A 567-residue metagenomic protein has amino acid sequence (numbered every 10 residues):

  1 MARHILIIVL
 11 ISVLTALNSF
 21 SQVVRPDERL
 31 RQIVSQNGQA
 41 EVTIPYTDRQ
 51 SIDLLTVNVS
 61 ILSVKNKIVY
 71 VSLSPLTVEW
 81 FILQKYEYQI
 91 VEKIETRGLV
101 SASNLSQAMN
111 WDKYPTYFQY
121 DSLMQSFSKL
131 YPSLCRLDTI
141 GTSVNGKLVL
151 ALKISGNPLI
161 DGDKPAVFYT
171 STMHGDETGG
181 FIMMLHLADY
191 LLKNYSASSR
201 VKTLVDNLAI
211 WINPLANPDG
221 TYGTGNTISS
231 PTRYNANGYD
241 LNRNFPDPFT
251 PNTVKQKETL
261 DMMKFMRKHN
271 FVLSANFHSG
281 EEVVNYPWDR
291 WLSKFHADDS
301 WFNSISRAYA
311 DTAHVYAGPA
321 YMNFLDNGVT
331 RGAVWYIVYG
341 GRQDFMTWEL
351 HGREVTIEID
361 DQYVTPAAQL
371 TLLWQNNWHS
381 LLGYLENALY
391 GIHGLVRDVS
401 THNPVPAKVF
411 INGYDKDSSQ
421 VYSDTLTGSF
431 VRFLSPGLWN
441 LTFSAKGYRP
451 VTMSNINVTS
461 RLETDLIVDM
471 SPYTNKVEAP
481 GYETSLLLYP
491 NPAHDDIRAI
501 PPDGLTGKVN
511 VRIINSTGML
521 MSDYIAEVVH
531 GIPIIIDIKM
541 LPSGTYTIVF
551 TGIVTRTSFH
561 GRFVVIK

Functional and structural regions predicted by a protein language model:
I7-A16: Bacterial N-terminal signal peptides
D161-R307, D311, V315-M322, M346-W348 (+1 more regions): Active-site/substrate-binding loop(s) of hydrolase catalytic cores
T365, T371-G391, E463-I467, P472 (+1 more regions): Beta-strand-rich domain onsets/edges
I392-S400, G428, V468: A short, amphipathic beta-strand motif
N403-V405, I411-S435: Short, acidic Ser/Thr/Gly-rich low-complexity loop/linker segments typical of extracellular and cell-surface proteins
G428, P436-G447: A short, solvent-exposed beta-strand micro-motif common in secreted/extracellular proteins
K446-S471, V564-K567: Structured interaction patches on ligand/partner-binding surfaces of diverse proteins
P480-Y489, A493-K567: C-terminal outer-membrane/trafficking sorting elements
